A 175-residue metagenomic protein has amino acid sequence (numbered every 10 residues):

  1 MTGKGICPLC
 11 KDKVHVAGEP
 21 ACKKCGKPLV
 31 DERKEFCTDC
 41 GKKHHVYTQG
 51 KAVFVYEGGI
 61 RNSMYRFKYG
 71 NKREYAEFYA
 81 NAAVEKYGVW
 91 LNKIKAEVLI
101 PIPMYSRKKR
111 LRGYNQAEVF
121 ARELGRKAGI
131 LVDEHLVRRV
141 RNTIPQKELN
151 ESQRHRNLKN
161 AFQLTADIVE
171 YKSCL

Functional and structural regions predicted by a protein language model:
M1-L175: Glycine-rich phosphate/pyrophosphate-handling loop used in enzymes and phosphotransfer proteins
